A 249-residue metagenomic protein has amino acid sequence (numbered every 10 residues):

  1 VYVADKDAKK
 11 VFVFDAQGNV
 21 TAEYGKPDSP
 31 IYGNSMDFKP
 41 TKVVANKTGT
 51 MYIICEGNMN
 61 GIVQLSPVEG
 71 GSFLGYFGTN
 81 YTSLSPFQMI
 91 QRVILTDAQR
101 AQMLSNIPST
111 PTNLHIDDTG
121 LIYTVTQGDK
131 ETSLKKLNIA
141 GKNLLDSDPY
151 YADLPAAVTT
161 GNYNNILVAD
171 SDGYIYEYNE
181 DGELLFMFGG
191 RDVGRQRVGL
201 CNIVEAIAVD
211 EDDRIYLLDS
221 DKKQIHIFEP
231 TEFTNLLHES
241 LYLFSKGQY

Functional and structural regions predicted by a protein language model:
V1-Y249: Eukaryotic scaffold repeat domains enriched in small/polar residues
